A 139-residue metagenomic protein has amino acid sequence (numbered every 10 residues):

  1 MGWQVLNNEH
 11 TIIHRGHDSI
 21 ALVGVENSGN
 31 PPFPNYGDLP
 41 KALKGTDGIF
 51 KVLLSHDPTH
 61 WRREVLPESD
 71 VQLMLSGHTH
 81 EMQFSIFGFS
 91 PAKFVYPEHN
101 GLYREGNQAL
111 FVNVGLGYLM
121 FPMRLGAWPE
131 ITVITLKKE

Functional and structural regions predicted by a protein language model:
M1-E139: Soluble catalytic domains of enzymes that build or remodel membrane lipids, polysaccharides, and related
